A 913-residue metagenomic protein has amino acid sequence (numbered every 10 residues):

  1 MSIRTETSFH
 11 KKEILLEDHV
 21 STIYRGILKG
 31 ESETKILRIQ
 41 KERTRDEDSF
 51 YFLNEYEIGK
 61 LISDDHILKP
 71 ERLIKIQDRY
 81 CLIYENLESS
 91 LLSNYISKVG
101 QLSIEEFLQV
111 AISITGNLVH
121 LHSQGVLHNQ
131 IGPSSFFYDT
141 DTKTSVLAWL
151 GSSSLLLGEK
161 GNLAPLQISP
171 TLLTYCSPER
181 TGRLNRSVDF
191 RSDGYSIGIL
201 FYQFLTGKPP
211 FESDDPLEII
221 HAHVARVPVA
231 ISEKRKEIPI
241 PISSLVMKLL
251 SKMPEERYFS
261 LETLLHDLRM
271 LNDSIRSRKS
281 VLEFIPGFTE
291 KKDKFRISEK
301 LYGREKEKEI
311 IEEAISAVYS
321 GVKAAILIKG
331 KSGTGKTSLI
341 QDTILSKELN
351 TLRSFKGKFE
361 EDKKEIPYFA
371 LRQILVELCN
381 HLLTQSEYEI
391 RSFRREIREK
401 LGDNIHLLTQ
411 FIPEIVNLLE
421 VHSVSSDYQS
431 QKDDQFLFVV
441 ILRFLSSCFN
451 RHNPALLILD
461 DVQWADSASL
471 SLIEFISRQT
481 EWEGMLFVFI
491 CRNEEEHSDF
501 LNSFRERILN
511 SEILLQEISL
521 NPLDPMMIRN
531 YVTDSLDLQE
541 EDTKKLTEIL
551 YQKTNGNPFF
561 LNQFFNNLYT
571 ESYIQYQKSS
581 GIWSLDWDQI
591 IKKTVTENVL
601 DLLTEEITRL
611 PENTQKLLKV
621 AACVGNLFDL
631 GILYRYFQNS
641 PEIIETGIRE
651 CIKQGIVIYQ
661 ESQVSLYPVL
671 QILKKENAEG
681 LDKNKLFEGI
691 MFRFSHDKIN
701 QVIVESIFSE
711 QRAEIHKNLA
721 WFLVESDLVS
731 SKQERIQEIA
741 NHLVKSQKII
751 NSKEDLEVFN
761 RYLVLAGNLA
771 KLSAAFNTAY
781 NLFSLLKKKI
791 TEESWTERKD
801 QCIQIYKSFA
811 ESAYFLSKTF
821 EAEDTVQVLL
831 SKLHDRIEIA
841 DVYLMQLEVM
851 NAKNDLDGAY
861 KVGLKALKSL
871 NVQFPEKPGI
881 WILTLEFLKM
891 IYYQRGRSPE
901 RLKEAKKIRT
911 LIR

Functional and structural regions predicted by a protein language model:
D46-L61: AlphaC helix of the eukaryotic protein kinase fold
S63-R72: Conserved HxN/HPN-centered segment at the entrance to the catalytic loop of eukaryotic protein kinase-like domains
Q77-L91: Conserved short submotifs of the Hanks-type protein kinase catalytic core that shape the nucleotide-binding pocket
V110-A111: Activation segment signature within eukaryotic-like protein kinase domains
H122-Y138: Catalytic-loop of the protein kinase fold
T174-S277: C-terminal lobe helix-coil module of Hanks-type protein kinase domains
F288-R296, L327-T334, L339, T343-L345 (+9 more regions): Short secondary-structure boundary elements
A370-L456, R505-L509, L514, M526-N530 (+4 more regions): Conserved Walker-type P-loop NTP-binding/catalytic site
